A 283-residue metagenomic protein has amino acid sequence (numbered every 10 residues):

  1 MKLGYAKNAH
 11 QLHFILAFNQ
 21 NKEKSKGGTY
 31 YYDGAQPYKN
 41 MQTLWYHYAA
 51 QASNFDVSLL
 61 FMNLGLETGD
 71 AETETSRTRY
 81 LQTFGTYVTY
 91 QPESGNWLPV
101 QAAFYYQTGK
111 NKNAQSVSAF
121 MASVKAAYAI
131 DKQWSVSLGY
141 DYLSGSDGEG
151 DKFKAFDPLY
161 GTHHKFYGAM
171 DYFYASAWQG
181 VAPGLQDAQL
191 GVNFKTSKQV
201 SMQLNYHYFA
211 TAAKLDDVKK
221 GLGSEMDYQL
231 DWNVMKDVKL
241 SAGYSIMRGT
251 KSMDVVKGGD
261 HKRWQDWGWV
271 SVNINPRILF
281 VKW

Functional and structural regions predicted by a protein language model:
M1-G150, L190, K195, Y208-A210 (+3 more regions): Signature for the C-terminal beta-barrel architecture of outer-membrane proteins
G27-Y31, D70-E72, T108, A169-A177 (+2 more regions): Extracytoplasmic loops and strand-loop junctions of Gram-negative outer membrane beta-barrel proteins
E72-E74, D216-D217, D254-D260: Flexible, solvent-exposed loop segments that connect beta-strands
S137-M226: C-terminal structural cap/anchor segments
D151-K154, T250-D260: A glycine-biased, small/acidic residue-tolerant capping/turn segment at secondary-structure junctions
Y228-K251: C-terminal structured "cap/appendage" subdomains that terminate the fold
R263-W283: Outer-membrane beta-barrel "beta-signal"
